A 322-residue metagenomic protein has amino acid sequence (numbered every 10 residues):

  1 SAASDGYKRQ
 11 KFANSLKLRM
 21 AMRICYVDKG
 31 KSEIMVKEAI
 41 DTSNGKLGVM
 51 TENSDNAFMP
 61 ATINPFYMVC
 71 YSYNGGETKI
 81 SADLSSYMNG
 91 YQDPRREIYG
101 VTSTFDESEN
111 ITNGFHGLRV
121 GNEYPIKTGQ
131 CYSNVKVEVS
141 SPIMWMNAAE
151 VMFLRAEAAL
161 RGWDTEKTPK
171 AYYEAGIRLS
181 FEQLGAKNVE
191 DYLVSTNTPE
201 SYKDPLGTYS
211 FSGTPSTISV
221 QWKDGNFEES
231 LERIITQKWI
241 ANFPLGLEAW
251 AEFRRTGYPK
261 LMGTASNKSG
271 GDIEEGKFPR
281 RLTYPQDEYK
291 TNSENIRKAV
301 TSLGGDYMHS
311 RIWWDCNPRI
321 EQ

Functional and structural regions predicted by a protein language model:
A2-Y7: Short, small-residue-biased leader/transition segments that mark boundaries at the very start of proteins
K8-R9, V27, P142-M146: Outer-membrane beta-barrel proteins
K11-F12, K170: An alpha-helix initiation/capping motif
F12-M20: Amphipathic alpha-helical repeat scaffolds of TPR domains
M20-A21, A158, A241: TPR/TPR-like alpha-solenoid repeats
R23, V27-G30, R161: Alpha-solenoid helical repeat scaffolds
S32-R155, L160-R161, E166-G225, E229-Q237 (+1 more regions): Hydrophobic-face positions in mid-chain alpha helices that act as interaction patches
F181-Q322: C-terminal functional modules
